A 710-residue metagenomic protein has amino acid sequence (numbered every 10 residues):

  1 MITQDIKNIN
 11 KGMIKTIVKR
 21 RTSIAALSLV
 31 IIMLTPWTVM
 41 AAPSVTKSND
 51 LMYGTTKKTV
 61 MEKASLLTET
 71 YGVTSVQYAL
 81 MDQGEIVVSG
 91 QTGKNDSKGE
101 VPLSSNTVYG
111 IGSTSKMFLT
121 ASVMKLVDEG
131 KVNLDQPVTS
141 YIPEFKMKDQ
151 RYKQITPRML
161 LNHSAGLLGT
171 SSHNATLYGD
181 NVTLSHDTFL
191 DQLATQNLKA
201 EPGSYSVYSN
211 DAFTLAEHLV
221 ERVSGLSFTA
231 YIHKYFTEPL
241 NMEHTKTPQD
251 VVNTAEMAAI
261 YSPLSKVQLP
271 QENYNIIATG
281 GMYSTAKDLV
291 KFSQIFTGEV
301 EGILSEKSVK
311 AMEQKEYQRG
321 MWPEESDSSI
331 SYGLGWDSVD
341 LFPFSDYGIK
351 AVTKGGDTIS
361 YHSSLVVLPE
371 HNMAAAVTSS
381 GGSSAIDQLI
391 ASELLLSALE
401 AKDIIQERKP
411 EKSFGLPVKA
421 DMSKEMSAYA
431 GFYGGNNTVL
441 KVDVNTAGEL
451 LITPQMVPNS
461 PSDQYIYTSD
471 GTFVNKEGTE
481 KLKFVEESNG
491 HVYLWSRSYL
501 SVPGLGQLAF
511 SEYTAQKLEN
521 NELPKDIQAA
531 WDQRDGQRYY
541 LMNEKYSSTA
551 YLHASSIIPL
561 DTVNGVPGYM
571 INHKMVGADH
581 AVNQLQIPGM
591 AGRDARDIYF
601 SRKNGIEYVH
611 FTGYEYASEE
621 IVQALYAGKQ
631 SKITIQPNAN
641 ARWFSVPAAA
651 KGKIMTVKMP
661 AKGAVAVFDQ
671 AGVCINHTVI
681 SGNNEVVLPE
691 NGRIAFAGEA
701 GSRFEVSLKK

Functional and structural regions predicted by a protein language model:
I6-A26: Bacterial N-terminal signal peptides that target proteins for export
A26-P36: Bacterial N-terminal signal peptides
W37-A41: Sec/Tat signal peptide C-region and signal peptidase I cleavage site
A42-D82, I86, H233, N273-K710: Catalytic loop of the DD-peptidase/beta-lactamase superfamily, centered on the K-T-G motif and neighboring
N49-I111, K131-D135, K148, A194-T195: Short, conserved catalytic-motif segment at the N-terminal edge
K58-S65, Y78, G84, V108-V138 (+3 more regions): Active-site SXXK
E85, Q91-D96, Q150-I359, S363-S364: Short, surface-exposed loop or secondary-structure junction motifs that flank catalytic or metal-binding residues
L134-K148, L240: Short, glycine/proline-biased beta-turn/loop segments that scaffold the active-site neighborhood
